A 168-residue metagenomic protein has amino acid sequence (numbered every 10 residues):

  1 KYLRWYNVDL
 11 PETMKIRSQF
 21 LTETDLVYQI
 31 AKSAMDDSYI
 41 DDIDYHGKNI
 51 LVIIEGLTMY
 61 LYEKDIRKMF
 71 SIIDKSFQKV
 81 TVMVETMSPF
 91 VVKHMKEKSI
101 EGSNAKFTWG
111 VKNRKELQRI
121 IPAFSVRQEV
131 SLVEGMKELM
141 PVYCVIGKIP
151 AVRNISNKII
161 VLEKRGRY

Functional and structural regions predicted by a protein language model:
K1-Y168: Alpha-helical subdomain
